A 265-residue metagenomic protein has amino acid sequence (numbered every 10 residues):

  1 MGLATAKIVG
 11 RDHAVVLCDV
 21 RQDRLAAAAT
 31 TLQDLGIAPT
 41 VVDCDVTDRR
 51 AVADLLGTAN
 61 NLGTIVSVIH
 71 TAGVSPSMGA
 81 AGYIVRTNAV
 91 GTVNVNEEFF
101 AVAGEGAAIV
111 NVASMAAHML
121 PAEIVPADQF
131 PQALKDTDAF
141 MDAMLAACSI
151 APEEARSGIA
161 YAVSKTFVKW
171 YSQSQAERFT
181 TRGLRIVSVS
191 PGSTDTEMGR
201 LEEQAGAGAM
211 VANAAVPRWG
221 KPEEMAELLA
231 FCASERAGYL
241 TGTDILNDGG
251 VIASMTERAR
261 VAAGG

Functional and structural regions predicted by a protein language model:
M1-V16: Canonical Rossmann dinucleotide-binding motif of NAD(H)/NADP(H)-dependent dehydrogenases/reductases, specifically
L32-R50: Rossmann-fold cofactor-recognition segment
V74-M78, E105-T181, S193: Catalytic loop of short-chain dehydrogenase/reductase
N94, S157-Y161, T166-K169, S188 (+2 more regions): C-terminal helical subdomain
A107-I109, F179-T194, L240-N247: Conserved Rossmann-fold SDR core element
H118, S190-L201: Short, flexible catalytic-loop segment of classical short-chain dehydrogenase/reductase
I124, T241-G265: Short C-terminal tail/terminal secondary-structure segment of NAD(P)H-dependent dehydrogenase/reductase domains
